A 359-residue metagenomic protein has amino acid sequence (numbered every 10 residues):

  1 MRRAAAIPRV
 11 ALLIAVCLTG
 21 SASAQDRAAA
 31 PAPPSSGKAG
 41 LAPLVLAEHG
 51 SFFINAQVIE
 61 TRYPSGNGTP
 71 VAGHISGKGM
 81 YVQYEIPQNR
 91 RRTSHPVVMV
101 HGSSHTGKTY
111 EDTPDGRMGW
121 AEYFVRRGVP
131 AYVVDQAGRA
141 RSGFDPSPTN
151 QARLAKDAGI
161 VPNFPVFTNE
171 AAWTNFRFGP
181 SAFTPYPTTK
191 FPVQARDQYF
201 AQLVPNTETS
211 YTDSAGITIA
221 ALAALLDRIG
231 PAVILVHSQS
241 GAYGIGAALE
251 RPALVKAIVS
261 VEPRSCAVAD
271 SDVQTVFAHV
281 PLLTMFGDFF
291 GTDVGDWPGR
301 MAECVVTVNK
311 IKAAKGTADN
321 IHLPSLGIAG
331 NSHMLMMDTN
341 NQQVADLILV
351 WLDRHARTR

Functional and structural regions predicted by a protein language model:
R9-T19: Bacterial N-terminal signal peptides
P31-R92: N-terminal cap/lid segment of alpha/beta-hydrolase-fold proteins
T93-G102: Short beta-strand element of the alpha/beta-hydrolase
R117-S142: Conserved alpha/beta-hydrolase
T212-V233: Conserved acidic catalytic loop of the alpha/beta-hydrolase fold
L235-G244: Gly/Ala-rich beta-loop-alpha elbow adjacent to hydrolase catalytic centers
S260-L323: The feature captures the conserved acid-bearing segment of alpha/beta-hydrolase catalytic domains
M334-R359: Catalytic active-site module of serine/aspartate enzymes centered on a nucleophile-bearing elbow/loop
